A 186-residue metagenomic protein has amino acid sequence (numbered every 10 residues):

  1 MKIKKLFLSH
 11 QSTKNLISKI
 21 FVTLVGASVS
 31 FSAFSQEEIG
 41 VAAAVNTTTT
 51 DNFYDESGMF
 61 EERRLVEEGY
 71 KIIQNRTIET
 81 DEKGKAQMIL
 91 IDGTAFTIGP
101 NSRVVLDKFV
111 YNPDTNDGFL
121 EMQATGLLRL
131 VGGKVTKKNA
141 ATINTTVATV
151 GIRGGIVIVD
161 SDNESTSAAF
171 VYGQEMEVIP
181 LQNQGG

Functional and structural regions predicted by a protein language model:
I3-F21: Bacterial N-terminal signal peptides that target proteins for export
A33-G186: Flexible, surface-exposed loop/linker segments and immediately adjacent secondary-structure boundaries
